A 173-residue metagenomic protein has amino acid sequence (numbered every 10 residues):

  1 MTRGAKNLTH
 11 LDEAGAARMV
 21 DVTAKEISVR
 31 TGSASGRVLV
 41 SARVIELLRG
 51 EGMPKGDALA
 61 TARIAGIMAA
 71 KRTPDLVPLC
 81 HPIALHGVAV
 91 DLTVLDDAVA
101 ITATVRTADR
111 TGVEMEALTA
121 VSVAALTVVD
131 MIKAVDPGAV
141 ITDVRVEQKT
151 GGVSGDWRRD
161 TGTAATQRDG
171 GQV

Functional and structural regions predicted by a protein language model:
M1-L59, I64-L79, L85-V173: C-terminal binding/interaction regions
